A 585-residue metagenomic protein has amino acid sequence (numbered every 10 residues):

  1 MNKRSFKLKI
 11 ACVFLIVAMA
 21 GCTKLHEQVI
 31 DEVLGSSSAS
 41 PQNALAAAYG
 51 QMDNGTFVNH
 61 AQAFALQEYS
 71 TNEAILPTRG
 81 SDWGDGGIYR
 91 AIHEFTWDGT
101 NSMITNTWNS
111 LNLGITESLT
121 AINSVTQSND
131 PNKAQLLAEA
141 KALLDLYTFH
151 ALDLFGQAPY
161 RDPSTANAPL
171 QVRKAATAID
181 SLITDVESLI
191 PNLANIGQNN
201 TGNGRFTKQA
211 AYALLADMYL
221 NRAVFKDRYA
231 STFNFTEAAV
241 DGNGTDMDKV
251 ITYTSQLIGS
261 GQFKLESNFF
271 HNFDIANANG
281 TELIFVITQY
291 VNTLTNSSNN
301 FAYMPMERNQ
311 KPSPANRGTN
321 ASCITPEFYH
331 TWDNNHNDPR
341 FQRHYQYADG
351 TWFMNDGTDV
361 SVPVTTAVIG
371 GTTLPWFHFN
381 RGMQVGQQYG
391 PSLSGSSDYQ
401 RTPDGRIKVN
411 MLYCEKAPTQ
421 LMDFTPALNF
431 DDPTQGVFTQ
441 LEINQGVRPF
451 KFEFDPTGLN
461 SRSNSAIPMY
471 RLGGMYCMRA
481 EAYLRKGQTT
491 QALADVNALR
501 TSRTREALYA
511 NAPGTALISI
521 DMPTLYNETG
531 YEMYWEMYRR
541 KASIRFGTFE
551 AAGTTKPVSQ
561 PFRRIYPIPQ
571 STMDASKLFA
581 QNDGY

Functional and structural regions predicted by a protein language model:
M19-L25, L111-N112, S181, F273-D333 (+5 more regions): Long, intrinsically disordered, low-complexity segments
C22-S70, W97, P569-Y585: Membrane-proximal, proline-rich intrinsically disordered regions
G35-A39, N59-P77, A194-A210, V224-T331 (+2 more regions): Short, surface-exposed recognition loops and adjoining beta-strand edges that mediate ligand/DNA contacts, enriched
S37, Q42-T56, G80-F155, N167-D180 (+6 more regions): Conserved, well-structured interaction surfaces
N129, H150-L154, P159, N221-A230 (+1 more regions): Short coil/turn linking the two alpha-helices of tandem helical-hairpin repeats
N334-R471: Flexible, polar/acidic helix-loop-strand segments at domain edges
